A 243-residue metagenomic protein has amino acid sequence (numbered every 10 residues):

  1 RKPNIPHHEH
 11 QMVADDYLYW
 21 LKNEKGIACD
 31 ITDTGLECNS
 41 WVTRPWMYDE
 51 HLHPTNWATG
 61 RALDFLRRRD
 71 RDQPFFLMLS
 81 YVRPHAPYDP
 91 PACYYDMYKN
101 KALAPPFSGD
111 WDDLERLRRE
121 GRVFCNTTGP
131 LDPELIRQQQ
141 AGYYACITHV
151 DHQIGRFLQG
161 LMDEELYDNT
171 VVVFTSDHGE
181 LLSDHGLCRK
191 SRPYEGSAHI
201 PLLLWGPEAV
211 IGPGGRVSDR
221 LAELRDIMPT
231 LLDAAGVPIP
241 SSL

Functional and structural regions predicted by a protein language model:
R1: Active-site segment of extracytoplasmic enzymes that catalyze sulfate/phosphate-ester chemistry
H7-G60, F65-N169, V173-L221, A234-V237 (+1 more regions): Active-site-proximal cap/lid insertion segments
L224, M228: Zinc-coordinating Cys/His ligand positions in small cysteine/histidine-rich zinc-finger domains
